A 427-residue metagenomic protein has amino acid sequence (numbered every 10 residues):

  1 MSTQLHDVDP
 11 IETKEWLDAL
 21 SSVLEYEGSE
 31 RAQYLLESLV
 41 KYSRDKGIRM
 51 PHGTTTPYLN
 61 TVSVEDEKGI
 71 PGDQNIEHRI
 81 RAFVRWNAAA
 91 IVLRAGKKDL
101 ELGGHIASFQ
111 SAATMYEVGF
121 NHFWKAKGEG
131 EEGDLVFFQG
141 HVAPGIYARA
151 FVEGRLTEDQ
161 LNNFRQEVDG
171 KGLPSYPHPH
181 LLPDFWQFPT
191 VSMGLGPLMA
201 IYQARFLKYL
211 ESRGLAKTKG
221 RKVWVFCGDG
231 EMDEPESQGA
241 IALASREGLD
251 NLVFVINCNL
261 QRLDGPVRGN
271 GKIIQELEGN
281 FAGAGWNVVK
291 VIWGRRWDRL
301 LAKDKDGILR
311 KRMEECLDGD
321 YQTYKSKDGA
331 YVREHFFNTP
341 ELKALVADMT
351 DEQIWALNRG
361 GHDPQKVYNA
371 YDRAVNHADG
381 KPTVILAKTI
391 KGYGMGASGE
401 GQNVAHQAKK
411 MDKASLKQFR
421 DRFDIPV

Functional and structural regions predicted by a protein language model:
H6-P10, E25, S29, I70 (+10 more regions): Hydrophobic alpha-helical scaffolding
D9-D45, R49: Amphipathic alpha-helical packing elements
E30, H141-A143, F151-G154, A204-R205 (+5 more regions): Short, glycine-/Ser/Thr-/acidic-enriched flexible segments
H52, S63-E67: Extended, charge-enriched "interface" segments that sit outside catalytic cores
G72-V84, A88-K98, H105-E247, N270-G271: Cofactor-binding active-site loop characterized by glycine-rich and histidine/acidic residues
D134, R221-W224, L252, K381-T389: Generic beta-sheet signal
V136-Q139, N251-N259: Short internal beta-strands
C258-V427: Long, well-ordered, tryptophan-enriched scaffold segments
